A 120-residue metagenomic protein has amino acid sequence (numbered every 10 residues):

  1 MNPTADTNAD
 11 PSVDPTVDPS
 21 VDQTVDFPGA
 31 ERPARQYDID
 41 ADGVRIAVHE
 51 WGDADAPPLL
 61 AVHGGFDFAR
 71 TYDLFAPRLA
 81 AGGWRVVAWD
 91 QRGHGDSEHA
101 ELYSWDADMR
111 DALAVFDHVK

Functional and structural regions predicted by a protein language model:
M1-L59, A81-W84: Alpha/beta-hydrolase fold catalytic core
T16, S20, F68, S97-H99: Intrinsically disordered, low-complexity segments enriched in polar/charged small residues
P28, F68, W105: Charged, low-complexity surface patches
A47-D96: Conserved HGGG/HGGXW glycine-rich cap/lid loop of the alpha/beta-hydrolase fold
Q91-K120: Active-site loop/oxyanion-hole signature of alpha/beta-hydrolase fold enzymes
